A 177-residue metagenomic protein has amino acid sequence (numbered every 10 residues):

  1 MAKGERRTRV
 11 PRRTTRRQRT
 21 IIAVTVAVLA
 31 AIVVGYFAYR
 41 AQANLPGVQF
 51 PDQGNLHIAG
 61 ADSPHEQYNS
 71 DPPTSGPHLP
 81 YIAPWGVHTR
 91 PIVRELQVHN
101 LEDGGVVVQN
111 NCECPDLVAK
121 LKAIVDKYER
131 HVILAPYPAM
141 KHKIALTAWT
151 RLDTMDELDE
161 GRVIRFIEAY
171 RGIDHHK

Functional and structural regions predicted by a protein language model:
G4-V93, P138-K177: N-terminal, charge-rich interaction modules
V87-K127: Mid-length scaffold segments of soluble, non-membrane domains
V98-N100, P136-A139: Short glycine/proline-enriched loop/turn "hinge" motifs that connect secondary-structure elements and lie
Q109-C112, A135-P138, W149: Active-site-proximal beta-strand/loop segments in catalytic clefts of secreted hydrolases
L117-V132, R162-R165, R171: Long, well-ordered alpha-helical scaffolding segments within enzyme catalytic domains, especially pronounced
